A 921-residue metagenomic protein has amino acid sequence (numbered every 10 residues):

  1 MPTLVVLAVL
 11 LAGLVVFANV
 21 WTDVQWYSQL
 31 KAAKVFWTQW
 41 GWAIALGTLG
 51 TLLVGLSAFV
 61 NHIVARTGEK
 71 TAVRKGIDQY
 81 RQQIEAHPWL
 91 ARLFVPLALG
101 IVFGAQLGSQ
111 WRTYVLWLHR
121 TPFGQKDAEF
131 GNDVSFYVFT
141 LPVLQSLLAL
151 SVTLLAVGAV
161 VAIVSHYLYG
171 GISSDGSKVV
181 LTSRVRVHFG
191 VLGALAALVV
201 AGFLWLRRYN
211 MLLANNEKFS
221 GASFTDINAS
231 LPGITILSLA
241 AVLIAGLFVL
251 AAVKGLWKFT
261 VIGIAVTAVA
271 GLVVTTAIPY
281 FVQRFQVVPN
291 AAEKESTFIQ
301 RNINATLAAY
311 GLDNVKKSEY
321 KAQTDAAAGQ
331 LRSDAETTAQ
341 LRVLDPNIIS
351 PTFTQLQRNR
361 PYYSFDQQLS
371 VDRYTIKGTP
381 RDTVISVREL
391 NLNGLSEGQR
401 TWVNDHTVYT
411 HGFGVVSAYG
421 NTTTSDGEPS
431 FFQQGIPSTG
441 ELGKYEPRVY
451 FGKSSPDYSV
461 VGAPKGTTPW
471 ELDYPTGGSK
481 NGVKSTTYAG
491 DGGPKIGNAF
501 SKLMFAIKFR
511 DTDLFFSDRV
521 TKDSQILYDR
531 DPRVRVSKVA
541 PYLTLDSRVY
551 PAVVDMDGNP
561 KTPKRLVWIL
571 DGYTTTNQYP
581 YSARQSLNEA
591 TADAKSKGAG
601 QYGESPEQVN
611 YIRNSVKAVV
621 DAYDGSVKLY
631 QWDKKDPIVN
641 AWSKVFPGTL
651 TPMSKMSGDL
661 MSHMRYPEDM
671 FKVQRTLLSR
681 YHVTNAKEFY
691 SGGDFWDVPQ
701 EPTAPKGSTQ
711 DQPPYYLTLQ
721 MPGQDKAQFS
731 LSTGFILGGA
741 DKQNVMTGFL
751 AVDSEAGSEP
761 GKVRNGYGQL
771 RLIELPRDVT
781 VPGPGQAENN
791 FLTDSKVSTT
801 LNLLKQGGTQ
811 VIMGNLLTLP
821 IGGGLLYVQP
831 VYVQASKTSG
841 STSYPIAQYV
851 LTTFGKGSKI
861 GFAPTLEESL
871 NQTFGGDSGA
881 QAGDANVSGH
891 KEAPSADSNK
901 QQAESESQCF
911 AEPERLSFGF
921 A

Functional and structural regions predicted by a protein language model:
T3-F920: Soluble extracytoplasmic regions of secretory-pathway and membrane proteins
